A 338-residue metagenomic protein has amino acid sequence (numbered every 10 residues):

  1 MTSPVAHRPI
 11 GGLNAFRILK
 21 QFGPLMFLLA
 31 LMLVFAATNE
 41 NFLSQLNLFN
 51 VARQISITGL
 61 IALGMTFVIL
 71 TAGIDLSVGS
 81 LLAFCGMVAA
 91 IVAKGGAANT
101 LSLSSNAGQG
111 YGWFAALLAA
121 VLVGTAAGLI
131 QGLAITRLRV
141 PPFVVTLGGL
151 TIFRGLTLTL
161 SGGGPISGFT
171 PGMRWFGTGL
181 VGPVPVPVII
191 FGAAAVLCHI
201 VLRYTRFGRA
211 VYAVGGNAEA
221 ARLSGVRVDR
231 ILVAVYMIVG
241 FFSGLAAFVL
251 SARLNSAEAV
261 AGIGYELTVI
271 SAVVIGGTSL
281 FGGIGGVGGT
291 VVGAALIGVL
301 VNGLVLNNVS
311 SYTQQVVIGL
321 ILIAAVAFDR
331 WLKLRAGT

Functional and structural regions predicted by a protein language model:
M1-L33, A37, V196, L223 (+2 more regions): Cytosolic-side transmembrane-helix boundaries in multi-pass membrane proteins
T2-A62, A97-A115, V226: Membrane-interfacial amphipathic/re-entrant helices at transmembrane-helix boundaries
P24-A37, M65-T66, V121-G124, L150-G155 (+5 more regions): Hydrophobic core segments of alpha-helical transmembrane domains in multi-pass membrane transport and ion-translocation
A30-N99, L133-V140, G277-G288, L320: Single transmembrane alpha-helix segments in multi-pass membrane proteins
A97-G149, V292-G293, I297: Alpha-helical transmembrane segments within multi-pass membrane transporters and channels
G112-A120, G124-Q131, P183-E258: Helix-loop-helix "hairpin" substructures at the membrane interface of multi-pass membrane proteins
F114, L138, P142-T205, I231-A234 (+4 more regions): Transmembrane helix-bundle core of multi-pass membrane transporters and related energy-transducing complexes
S243, R253-G319: Transmembrane alpha-helical segments in multi-pass inner-membrane proteins
